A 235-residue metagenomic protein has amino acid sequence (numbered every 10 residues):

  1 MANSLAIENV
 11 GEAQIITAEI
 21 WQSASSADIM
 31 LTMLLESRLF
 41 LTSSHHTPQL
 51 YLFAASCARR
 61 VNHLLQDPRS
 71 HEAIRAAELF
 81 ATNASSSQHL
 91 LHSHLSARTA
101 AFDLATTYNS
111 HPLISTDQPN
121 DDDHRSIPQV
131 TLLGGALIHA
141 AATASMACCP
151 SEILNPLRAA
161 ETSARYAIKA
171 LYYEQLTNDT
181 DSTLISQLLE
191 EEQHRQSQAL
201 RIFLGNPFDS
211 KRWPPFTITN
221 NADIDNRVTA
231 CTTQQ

Functional and structural regions predicted by a protein language model:
M1-Q235: Structured binding/interaction patches within domain cores
